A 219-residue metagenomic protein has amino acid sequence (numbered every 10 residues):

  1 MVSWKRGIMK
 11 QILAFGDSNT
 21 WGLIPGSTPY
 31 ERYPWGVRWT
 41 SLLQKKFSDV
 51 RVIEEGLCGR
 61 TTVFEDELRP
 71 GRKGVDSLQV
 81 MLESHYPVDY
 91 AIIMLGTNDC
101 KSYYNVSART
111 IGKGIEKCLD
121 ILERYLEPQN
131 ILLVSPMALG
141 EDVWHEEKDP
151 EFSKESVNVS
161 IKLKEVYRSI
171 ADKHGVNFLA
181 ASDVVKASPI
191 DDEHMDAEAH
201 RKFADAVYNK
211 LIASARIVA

Functional and structural regions predicted by a protein language model:
M1-V2, K164: Bulky hydrophobic/aromatic packing residues
V2-L57, V63-L68, M81-E83, A91 (+2 more regions): Serine-esterase "nucleophile elbow" of acetyl-processing enzymes
S41, R72-A219: Alpha-helical cap/lid subdomain in secreted, periplasmic, or secretory-pathway luminal O-acyl-processing enzymes
